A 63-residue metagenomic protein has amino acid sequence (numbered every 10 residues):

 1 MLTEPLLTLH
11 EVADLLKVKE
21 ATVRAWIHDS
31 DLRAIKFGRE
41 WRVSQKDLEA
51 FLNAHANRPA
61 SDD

Functional and structural regions predicted by a protein language model:
M1-A25, A54: Polyanion-binding surface elements
A13-L16, R39-W41, A50, P59: A broad, structure-centric signal for solvent-exposed, well-ordered loop/edge residues that line or flank functional
L16-R42: Major-groove DNA-recognition helix of helix-turn-helix-type DNA-binding domains
K46-D63: A short, Lys/Arg-enriched interface patch at domain edges and termini
